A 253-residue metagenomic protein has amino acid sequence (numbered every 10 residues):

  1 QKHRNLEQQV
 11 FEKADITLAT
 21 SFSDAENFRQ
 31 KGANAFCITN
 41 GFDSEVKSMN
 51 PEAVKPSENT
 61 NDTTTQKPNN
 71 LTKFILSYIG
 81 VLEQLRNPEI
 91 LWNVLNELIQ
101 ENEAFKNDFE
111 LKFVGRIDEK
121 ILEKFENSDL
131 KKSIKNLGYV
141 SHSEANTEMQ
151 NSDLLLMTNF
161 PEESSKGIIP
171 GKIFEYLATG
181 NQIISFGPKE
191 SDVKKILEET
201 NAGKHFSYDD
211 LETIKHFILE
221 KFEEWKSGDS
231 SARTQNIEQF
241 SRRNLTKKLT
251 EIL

Functional and structural regions predicted by a protein language model:
Q1-I16: Membrane-proximal helix-turn-helix segments that form the acceptor-binding/catalytic region of lipid-linked
T20-S23, G41: Carbohydrate-associated surface elements
R29, G41-T72: Acidic anion/phosphate-binding donor-loop and adjacent secondary structure in glycosyltransferase catalytic cores
N61, N69-R86, W92-L95, L245: Conserved donor-binding/catalytic core segment of Leloir-type glycosyltransferases
R86, S141-E148, L155-F174, Q182-K195 (+1 more regions): Nucleotide-sugar-dependent
D108-G115, K120-E144: Nucleotide-activated donor-binding/catalytic signature segment of Leloir-type glycosyltransferases, i.e., the conserved
P188-L219: Change "using UDP/GDP/dTDP sugars" to "using nucleotide sugars
D209-K215, K226-L253: A charged, aromatic-enriched C-terminal amphipathic alpha-helix characteristic of glycosyltransferases across folds
